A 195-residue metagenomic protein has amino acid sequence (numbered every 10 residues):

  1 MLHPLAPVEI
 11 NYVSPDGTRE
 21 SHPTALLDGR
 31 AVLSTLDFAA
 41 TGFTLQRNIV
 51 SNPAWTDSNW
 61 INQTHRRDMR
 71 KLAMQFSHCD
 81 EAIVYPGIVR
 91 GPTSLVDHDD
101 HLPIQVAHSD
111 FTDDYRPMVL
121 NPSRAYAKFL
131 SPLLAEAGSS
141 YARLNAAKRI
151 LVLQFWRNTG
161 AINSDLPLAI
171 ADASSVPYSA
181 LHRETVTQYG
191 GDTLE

Functional and structural regions predicted by a protein language model:
L2-E9, E20, T24-E195: Non-heme Fe(II) oxygenase catalytic core, chiefly the N-lobe of the double-stranded beta-helix
